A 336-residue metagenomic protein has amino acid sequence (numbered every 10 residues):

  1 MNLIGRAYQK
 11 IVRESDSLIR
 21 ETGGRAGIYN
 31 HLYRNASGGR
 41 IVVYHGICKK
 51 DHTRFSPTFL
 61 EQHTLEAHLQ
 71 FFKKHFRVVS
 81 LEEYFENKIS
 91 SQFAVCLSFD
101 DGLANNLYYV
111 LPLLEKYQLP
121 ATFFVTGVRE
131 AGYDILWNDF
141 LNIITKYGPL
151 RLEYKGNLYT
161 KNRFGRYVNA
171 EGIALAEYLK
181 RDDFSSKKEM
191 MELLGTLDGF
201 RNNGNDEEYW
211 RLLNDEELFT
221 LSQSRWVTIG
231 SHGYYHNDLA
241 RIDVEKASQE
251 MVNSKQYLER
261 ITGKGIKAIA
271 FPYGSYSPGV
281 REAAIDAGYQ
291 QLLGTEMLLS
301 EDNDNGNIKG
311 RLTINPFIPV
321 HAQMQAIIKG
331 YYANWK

Functional and structural regions predicted by a protein language model:
M1-S98, N105, L136, N142 (+2 more regions): C-terminal active-site subregion of NodB/CE4 polysaccharide deacetylases
I47-C48, E115-S275, G306-K309: Metal-dependent polysaccharide deacetylase catalytic core of the NodB/CE4 family, i.e., the active-site-bearing domain
P57, P112, P120, P149 (+1 more regions): Proline-rich intrinsically disordered, low-complexity coils
D101-Y108, L113: Short acidic, Gly/Ser-rich segments with clustered Asp/Glu that frequently serve as metal-coordination loops in enzyme
P112, F219, R281-E282: Alpha-helical segments flanking ligand/cofactor-binding loops in enzyme cores
L113-K116, D286-A287: Glycine-rich, phosphate-binding/catalytic loops in enzymes
